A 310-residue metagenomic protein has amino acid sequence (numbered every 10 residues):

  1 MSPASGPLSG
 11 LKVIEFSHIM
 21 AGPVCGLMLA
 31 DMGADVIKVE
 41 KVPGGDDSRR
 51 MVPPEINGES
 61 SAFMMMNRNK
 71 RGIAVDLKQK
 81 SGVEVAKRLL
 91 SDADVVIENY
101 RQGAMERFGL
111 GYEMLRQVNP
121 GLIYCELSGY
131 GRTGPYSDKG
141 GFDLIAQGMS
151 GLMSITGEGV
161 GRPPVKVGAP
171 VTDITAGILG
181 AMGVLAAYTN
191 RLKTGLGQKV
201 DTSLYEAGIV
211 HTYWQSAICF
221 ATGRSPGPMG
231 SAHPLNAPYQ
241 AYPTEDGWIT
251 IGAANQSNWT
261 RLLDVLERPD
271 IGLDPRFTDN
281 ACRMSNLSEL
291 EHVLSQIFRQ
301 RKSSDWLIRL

Functional and structural regions predicted by a protein language model:
M1-K193: N-terminal helix-loop segment corresponding to the beta1-alpha1 unit of nucleotide/adenylate-binding folds
P43, Y130-G131, L204-I209, D246-W248 (+2 more regions): Glycine-rich beta-alpha junction loops
D46-S48, F220-P226: Short Pro/Gly-enriched beta-strand edge/turn motifs at strand-loop
S60, K80-V83, K87, V165-G168 (+8 more regions): Electropositive phosphate-/nucleotide-binding environments in soluble metabolic enzymes
A62, Q198, A237-P238: Residue-level marker for the onset of beta-strands and adjacent loop->beta junctions in well-ordered domains
R132, G161-V171, L192-G208, R224-P234 (+1 more regions): Conserved Rossmann-fold dehydrogenase catalytic segment
G177-G197, V210-A221, L263-D270: Oxidoreductase and adenylate-handling cofactor-binding alpha/beta cores
A232-R309: Aromatic-enriched alpha-helical interface/lid elements that frame and gate functional surfaces
